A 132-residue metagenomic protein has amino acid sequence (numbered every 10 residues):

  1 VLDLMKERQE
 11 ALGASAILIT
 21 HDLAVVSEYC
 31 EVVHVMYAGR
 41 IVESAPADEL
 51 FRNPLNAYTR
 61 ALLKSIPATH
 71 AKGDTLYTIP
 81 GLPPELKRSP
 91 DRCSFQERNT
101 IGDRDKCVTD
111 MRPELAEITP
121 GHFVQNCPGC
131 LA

Functional and structural regions predicted by a protein language model:
V1-D74: P-loop NTP-binding/switch modules centered on Walker-like glycine-rich loops
A47-A132: Short catalytic/signature loops enriched in Gly
